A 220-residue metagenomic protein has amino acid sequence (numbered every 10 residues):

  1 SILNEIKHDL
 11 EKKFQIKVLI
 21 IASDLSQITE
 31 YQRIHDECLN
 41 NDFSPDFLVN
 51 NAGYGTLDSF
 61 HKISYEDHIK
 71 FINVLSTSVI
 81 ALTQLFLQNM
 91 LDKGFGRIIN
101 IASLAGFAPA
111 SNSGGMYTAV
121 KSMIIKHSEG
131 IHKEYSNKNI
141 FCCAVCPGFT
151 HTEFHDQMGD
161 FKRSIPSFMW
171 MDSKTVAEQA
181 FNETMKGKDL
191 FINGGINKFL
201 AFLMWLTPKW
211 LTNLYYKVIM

Functional and structural regions predicted by a protein language model:
K13, A108, G130-I140: Active-site-adjacent segment of SDR/Rossmann-fold oxidoreductases
N51-T56: Conserved NAD(P)H cofactor-binding loop of Rossmann-fold oxidoreductase domains
S59-H61, D67-I72: Substrate-binding pocket helix/loop in short-chain dehydrogenase/reductase
T83, A119-V120: Active-site helix of classical SDR
T83-Q84, E129: A short, exposed helix-loop element centered on a Lys and neighboring polar residues
S103: Residue(s) in the substrate-gating loop at a strand-loop-helix junction that position the organic substrate next
A144, S164-A201: C-terminal helical subdomain
